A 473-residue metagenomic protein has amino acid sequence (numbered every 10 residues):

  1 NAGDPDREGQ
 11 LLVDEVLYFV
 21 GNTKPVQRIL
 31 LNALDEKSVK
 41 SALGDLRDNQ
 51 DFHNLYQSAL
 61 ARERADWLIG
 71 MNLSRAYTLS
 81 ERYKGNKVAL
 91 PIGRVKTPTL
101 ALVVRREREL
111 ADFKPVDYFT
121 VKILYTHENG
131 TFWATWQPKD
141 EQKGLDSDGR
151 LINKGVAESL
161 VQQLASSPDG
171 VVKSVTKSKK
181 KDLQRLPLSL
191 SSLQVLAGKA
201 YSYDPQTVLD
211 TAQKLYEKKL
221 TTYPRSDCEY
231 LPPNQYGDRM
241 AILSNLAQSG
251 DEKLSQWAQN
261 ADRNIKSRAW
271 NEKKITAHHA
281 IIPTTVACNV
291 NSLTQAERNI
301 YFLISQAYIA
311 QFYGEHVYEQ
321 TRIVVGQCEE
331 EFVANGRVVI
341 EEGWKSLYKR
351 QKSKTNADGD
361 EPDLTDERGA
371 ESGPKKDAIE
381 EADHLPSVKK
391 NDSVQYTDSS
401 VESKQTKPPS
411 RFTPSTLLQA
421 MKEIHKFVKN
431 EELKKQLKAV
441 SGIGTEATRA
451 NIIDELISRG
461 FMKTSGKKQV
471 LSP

Functional and structural regions predicted by a protein language model:
A2-H425, E431-F461, G466-V470: Toprim catalytic domain recognition across nucleic-acid enzymes
